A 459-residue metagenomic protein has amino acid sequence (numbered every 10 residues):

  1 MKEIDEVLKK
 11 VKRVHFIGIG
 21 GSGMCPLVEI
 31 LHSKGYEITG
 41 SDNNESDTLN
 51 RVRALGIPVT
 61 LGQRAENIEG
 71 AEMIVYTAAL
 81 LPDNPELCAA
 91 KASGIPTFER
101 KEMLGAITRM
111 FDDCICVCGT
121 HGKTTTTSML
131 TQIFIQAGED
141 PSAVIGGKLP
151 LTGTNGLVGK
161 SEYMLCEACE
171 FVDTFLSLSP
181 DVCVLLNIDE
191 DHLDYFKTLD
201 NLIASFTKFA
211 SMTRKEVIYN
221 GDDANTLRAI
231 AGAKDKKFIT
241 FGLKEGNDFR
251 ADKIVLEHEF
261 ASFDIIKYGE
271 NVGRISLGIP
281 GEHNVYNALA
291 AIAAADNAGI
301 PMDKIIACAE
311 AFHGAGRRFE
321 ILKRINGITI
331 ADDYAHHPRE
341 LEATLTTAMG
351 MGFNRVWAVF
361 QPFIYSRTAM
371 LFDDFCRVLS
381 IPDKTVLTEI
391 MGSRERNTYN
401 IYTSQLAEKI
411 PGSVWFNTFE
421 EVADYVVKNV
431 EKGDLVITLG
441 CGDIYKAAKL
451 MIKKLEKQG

Functional and structural regions predicted by a protein language model:
M1-E99, M103, A224, R250-D252 (+4 more regions): N-terminal leader/targeting and accessory segments in enzymes
K2, E6-H15, G23, L27-K34 (+5 more regions): Nucleotide phosphate-binding/pyrophosphate-handling subdomain across enzymes that bind or process nucleotide phosphates
D5-V7, I30-Y36, R53, N67 (+6 more regions): Phosphate-binding loop of NTP-binding sites
V14-F16, I74, I115, P141 (+3 more regions): Conserved hydrophobic helix-helix packing surfaces used for dimerization/oligomerization
Y36-N43, E216-G221, W357-Q361, P382-G392: Short internal beta-strands
S41-D42, T60-Q63, F98-G105, V144-G146 (+4 more regions): Beta-strand->loop->alpha-helix junctions that form or flank phosphate-binding loops in nucleotide-handling enzymes
I68-M73, E162, E431-D434: Short acidic/histidine-rich motifs immediately flanking catalytic phosphotransfer sites in two-component signaling
K237, C376-K432: C-terminal helical cap/extension that packs against the catalytic core of soluble nucleotide-cofactor enzymes
